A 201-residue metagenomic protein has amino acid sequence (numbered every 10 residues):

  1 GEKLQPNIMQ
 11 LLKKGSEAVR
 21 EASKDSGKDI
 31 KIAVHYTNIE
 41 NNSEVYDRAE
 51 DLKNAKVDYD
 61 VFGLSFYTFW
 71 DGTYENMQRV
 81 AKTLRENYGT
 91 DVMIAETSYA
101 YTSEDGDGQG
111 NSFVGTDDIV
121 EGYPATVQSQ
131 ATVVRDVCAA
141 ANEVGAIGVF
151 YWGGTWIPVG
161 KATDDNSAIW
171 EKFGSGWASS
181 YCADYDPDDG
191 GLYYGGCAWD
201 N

Functional and structural regions predicted by a protein language model:
G1-D51, V57, G72-R79, N166-W170: Active-site cleft segment of glycoside hydrolase catalytic domains centered on the general acid/base Glu
E2-P6, N38, S65-D71, I119-S129: The substrate-binding groove and active-site-proximal loops of carbohydrate-active enzymes, especially glycoside
G15-S23, L52, L84, V134-A141: Hydrophobic, Leu/Ile/Phe/Ala-enriched alpha-helical segments that form helix-helix packing faces
S26-K31, V57-D60, Y88-D91, G145-I147: Short, well-ordered coil/turn segments that N-cap beta-strands
H35-E40, L64-F69, T97-A100, W152-W156: Active-site beta-loop-alpha junctions enriched in small/polar residues
A49-G106: Flexible, glycine-rich surface segments
F62, Q130, V149: Conserved, mostly hydrophobic/aromatic
R79, T83-E86, T102-G115, I119 (+3 more regions): Aromatic-rich peripheral "rim/lid" segments of glycoside hydrolase catalytic domains that contact and position glycan
